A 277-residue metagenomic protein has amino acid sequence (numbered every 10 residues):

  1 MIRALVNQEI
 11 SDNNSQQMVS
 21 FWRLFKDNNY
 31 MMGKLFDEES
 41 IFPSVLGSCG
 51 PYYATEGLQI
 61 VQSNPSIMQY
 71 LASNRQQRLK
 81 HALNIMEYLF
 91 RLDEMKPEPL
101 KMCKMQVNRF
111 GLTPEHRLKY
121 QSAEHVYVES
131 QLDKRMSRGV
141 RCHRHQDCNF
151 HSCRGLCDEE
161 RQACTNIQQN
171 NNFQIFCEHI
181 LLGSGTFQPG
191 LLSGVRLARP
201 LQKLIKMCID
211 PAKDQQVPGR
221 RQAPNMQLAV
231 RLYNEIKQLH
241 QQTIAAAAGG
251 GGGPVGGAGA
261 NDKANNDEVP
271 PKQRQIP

Functional and structural regions predicted by a protein language model:
M1-V19, F42-L83, S130-L132: Conserved structural core of kinase catalytic domains
I2-Y30, C153-A163: Intrinsically disordered, low-complexity acidic Ser/Thr-rich regulatory segments
F21-V61, N170-G190, G194: Extended amphipathic secondary-structure runs
W22-S40, I67-R117: Conserved kinase catalytic-core helix
M31-D37, L46, M86, F90-D93 (+5 more regions): Amphipathic alpha-helical interaction motifs in eukaryotic regulatory proteins
E38, G50, E87-E98, F110 (+5 more regions): Short amphipathic alpha-helices and their capping/turn residues within compact interaction modules
L100-I167: Catalytic activation segment of kinase domains across protein kinase-like and atypical kinase folds
R144-P277: Helical subdomain adjoining the active site within ATP-dependent kinase catalytic cores
